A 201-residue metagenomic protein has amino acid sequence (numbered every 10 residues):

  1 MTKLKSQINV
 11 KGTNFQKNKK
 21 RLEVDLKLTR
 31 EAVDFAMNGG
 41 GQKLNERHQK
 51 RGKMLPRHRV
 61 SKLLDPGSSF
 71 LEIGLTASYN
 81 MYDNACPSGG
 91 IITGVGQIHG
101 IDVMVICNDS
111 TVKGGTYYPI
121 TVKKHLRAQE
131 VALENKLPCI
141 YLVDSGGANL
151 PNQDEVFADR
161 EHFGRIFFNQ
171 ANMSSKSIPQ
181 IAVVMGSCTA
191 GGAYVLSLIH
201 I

Functional and structural regions predicted by a protein language model:
M1-Q97: N-terminal amphipathic, basic-rich helices that act as targeting or association modules
L55, A132-K136, Y141-V143: Hydrophobic alpha-helical segments characteristic of transmembrane helices in integral membrane transporters
P87-K123, R127-E130: Glycine-rich active-site/cofactor-binding loop and its immediate structural neighborhood
V103-I106, G115-Y117, L137-L142, S175-C188: A short, small-residue-rich loop immediately preceding and capping a beta-strand
N108-G114, I120, L142-I166: Glycine- (often His-adjacent) and acidic-residue-rich active-site loop that binds/positions the CoA thioester
I120-N135, D154-V184: An acidic, glycine-rich surface segment that forms the CoA-thioester-binding/catalytic face of crotonase-fold enzymes
I199-I201: Conserved small/polar residues in nucleotide/adenosyl-binding loops
